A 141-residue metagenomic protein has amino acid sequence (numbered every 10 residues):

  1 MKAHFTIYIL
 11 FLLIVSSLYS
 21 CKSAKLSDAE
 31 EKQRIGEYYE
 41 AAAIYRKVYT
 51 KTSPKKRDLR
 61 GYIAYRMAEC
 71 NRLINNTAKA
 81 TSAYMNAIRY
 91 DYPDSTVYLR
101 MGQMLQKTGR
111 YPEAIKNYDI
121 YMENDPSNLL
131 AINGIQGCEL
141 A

Functional and structural regions predicted by a protein language model:
S23, D58-Y62, T96, L130: Start-of-helix register in tetratricopeptide repeats
R34, L73, K107-T108, G137-A141: Register position in tetratricopeptide repeats
Y62-R66, R100, G134-G137: Canonical tetratricopeptide repeat
